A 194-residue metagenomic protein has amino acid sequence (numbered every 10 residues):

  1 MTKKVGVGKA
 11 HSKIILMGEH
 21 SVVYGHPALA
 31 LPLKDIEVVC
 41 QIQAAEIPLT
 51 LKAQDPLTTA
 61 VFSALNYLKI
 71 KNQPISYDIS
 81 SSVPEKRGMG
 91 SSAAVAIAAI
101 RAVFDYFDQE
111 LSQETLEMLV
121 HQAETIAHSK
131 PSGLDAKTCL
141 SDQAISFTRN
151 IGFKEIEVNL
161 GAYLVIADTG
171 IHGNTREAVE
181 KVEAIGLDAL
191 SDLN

Functional and structural regions predicted by a protein language model:
T2-M17, S21-V23, A30-K71, P84-E85 (+3 more regions): C-terminal nucleotide
Q54, M89, A93, Q113: Flexible, glycine- and charge-enriched loops at secondary-structure boundaries
N72-Y77: A short coil-to-beta-strand element that immediately follows conserved catalytic motifs
S82-V103: Glycine/serine-rich anion-binding loops at beta->alpha junctions that coordinate negatively charged ligand groups
